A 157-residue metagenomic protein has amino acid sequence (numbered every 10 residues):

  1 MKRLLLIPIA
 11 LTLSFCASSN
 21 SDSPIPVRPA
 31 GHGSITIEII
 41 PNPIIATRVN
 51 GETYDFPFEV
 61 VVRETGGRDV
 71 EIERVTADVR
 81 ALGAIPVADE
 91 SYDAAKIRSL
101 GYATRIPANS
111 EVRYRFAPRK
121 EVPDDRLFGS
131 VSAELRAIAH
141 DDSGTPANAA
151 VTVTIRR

Functional and structural regions predicted by a protein language model:
T12-F15: C-terminal motif of bacterial Sec signal peptides marking the signal peptidase cleavage site
A17-N20: Bacterial signal peptide processing site
I40-P41, E52-E59, V131-A133: Short, solvent-exposed loop/turn segments enriched in Ser/Thr/Gly
V62-G66: Asparagine-centered strand-capping/turn motif at beta-strand->loop junctions
R68-T76: Short, hydrophobic/aromatic beta-strand segments
D78-Y92: Short aromatic-acidic-glycine turn motif
A95-A133: Short, solvent-exposed, Trp/other aromatic-anchored flexible loops in extracytoplasmic proteins
V122-R157: Terminal connector regions
